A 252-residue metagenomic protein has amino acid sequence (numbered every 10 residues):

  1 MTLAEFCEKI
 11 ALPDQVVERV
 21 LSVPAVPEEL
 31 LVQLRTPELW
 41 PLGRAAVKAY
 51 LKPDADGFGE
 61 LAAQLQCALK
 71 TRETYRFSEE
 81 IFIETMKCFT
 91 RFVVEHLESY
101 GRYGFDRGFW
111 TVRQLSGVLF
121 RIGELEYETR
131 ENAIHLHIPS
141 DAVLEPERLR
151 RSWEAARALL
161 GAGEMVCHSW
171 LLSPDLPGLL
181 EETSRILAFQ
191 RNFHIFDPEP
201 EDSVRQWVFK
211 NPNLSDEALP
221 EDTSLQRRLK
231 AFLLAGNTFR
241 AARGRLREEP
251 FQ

Functional and structural regions predicted by a protein language model:
M1-L144, G161-E164, D175-Q252: Non-catalytic substrate-recognition and accessory regions of acyl/acetyltransferase enzymes
E145-L159: Well-ordered, non-membrane alpha-helical segments in soluble/globular domains
W170-S173: An acidic- and aromatic-residue-enriched active-site/binding cleft used to recognize and process polar
